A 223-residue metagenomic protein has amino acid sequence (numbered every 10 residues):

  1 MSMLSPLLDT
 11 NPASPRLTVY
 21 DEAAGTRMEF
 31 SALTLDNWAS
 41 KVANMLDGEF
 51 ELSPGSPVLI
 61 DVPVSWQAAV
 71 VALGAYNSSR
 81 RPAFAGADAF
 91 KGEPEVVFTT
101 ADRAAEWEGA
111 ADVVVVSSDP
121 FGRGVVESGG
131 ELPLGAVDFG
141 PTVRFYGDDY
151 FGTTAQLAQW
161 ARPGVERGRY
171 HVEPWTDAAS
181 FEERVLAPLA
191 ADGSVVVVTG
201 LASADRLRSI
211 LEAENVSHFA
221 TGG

Functional and structural regions predicted by a protein language model:
M1-T18: A short N-terminal helical cap/helix-turn-helix that marks the beginning of AMP-binding/adenylate-forming
M3-P6, L73, N77-Y150, T199-G223: Structural core segment of the AMP-binding/adenylate-forming
S14, S53-G55, P94, A110 (+2 more regions): A general structural motif
T18-L52, R144-R167, V172-W175: Conserved AMP-binding/adenylate-forming core of the ANL superfamily
L33, V62, P174-T176, V198-L201: Residue-level marker of alpha-helix boundaries and capping positions
M45-R80, E166-P188: Conserved AMP-binding/adenylate-forming
S78-S79, G86, F90-P94, F98 (+4 more regions): Extracytoplasmic/cell-surface-exposed regions of Actinobacterial cell-envelope-associated and secreted proteins
R162-R167, D177-G223: Conserved AMP-binding/adenylation subdomain of ANL enzymes
